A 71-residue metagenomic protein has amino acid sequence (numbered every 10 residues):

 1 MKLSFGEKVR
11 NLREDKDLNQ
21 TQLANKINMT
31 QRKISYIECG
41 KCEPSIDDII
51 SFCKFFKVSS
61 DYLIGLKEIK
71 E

Functional and structural regions predicted by a protein language model:
M1-D15: A short, Lys/Arg-rich alpha-helix, primarily the initiator
E7, D17-L18, P44-D47: Residue-level signal for the short linker/turn that defines the boundary of a DNA-recognition helix
D15, K54, Y62-E71: Short, charged recognition helix plus adjacent turn of helix-turn-helix-like nucleic-acid-binding domains
D17-Y36: Short alpha-helical DNA-recognition segment
N28, D47-Y62: DNA major-groove recognition helix of helix-turn-helix/homeodomain DNA-binding modules
K33, E43, Y62: Residues in the helix-turn-helix
